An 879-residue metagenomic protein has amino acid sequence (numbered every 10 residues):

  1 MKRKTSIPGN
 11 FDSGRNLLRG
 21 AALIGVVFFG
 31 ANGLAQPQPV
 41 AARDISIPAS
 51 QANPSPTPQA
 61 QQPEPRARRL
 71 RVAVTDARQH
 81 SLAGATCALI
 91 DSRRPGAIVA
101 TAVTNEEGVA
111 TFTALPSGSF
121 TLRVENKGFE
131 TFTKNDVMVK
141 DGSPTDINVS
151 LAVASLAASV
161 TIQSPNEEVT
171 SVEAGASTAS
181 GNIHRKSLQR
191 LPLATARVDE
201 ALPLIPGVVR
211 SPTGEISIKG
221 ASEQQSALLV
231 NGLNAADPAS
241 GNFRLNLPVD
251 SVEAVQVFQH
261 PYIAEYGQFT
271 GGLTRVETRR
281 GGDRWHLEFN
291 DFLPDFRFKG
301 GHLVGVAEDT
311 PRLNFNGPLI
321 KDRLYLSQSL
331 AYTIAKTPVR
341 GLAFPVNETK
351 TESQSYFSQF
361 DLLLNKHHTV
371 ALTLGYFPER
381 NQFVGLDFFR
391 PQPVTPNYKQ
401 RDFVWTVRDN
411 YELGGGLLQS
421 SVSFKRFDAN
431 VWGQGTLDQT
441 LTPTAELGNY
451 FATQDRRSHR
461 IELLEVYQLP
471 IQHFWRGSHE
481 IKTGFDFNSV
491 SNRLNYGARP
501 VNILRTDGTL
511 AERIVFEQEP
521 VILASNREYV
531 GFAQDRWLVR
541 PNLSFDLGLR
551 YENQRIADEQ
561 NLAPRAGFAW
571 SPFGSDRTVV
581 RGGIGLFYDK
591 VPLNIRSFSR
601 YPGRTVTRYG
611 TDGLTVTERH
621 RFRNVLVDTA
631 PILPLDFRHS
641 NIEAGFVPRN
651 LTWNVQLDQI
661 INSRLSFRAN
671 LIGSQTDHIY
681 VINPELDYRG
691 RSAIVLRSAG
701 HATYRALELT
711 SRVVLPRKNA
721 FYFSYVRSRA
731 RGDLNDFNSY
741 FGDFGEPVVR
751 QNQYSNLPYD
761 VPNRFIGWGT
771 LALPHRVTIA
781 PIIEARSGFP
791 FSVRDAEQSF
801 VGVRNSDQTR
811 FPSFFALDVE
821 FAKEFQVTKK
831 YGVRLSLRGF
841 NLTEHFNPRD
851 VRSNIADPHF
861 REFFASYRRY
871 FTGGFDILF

Functional and structural regions predicted by a protein language model:
A35-V172, A176, H184, N234-A236 (+1 more regions): Periplasm-facing N-terminal accessory domains of Gram-negative outer-membrane beta-barrel systems
I47, E130, D136-N148, L156-R280 (+6 more regions): Periplasmic N-terminal accessory/gating domains of Gram-negative outer-membrane beta-barrel systems
S164, L287-D295, Q328-I334, L372-Y376 (+9 more regions): Transmembrane beta-barrel strands of outer-membrane/channel proteins
G305-R380, N397-S420, P564: Transmembrane beta-barrel wall of Gram-negative outer-membrane proteins
E352, H368-F532, P684-A706: Replace "related TpsB outer-membrane translocases also match" with "some related outer-membrane beta-barrels such as
G567-V695, P812: Solvent-exposed loop/turn elements at secondary-structure boundaries
R664, H775-Q798, P812-A816, A822-F879: C-terminal beta-signal and adjacent terminal beta-strands/loops of Gram-negative outer-membrane beta-barrel proteins
R664, R668-V793: Gram-negative outer-membrane beta-barrel transporters
